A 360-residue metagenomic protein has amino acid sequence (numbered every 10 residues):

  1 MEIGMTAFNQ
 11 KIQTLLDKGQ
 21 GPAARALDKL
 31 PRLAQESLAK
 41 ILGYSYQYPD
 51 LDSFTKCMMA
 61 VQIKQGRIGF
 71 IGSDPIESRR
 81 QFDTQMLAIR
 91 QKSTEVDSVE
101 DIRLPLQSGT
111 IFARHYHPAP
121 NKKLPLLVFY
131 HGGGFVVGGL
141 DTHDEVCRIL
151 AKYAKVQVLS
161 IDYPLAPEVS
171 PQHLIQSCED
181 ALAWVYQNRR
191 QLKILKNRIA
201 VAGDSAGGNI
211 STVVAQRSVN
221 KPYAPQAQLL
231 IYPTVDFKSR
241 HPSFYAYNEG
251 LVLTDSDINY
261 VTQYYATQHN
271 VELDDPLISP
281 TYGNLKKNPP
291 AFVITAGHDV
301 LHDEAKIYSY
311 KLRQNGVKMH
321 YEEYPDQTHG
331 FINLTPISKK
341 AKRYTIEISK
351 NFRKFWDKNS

Functional and structural regions predicted by a protein language model:
M1-H115, D357-S360: A glycine/proline-hinged amphipathic helix-loop "lid/cap" segment that gates access to hydrophobic ligand pockets
N9-A26, S98-R114, P118-S360: Alpha/beta-hydrolase superfamily serine-hydrolase fold, recognizing
